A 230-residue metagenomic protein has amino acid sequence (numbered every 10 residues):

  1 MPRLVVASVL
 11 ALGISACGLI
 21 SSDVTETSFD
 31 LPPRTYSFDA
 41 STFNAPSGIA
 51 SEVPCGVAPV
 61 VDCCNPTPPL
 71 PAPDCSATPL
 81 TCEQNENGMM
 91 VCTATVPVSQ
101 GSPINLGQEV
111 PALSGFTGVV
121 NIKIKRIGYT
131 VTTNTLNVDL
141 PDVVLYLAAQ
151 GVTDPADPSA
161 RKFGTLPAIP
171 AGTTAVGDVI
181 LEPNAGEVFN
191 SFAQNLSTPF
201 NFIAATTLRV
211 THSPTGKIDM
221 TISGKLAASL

Functional and structural regions predicted by a protein language model:
M1-V6: Bacterial N-terminal signal peptides that target proteins for export
A16-C17: N-terminal Sec signal peptide cleavage junction
E26-P46: Post-signal peptide N-terminal segment of mature Sec-exported envelope proteins
V60-E83: Secreted, short cysteine-rich peptides and small extracellular cysteine-rich domains stabilized by multiple disulfide
M89-G118: Short beta-strands within extracellular/lumenal beta-sheet-rich domains
G118-T135, M220: A short beta-strand element within beta-rich, extracytoplasmic domains of secreted/secretory-pathway proteins
L136-T153: Short, surface-exposed beta-strand/strand-loop-strand elements in extracellular ectodomains
P167-S223: Cysteine-clustered segments with highest specificity for TGF-beta superfamily mature ligands
